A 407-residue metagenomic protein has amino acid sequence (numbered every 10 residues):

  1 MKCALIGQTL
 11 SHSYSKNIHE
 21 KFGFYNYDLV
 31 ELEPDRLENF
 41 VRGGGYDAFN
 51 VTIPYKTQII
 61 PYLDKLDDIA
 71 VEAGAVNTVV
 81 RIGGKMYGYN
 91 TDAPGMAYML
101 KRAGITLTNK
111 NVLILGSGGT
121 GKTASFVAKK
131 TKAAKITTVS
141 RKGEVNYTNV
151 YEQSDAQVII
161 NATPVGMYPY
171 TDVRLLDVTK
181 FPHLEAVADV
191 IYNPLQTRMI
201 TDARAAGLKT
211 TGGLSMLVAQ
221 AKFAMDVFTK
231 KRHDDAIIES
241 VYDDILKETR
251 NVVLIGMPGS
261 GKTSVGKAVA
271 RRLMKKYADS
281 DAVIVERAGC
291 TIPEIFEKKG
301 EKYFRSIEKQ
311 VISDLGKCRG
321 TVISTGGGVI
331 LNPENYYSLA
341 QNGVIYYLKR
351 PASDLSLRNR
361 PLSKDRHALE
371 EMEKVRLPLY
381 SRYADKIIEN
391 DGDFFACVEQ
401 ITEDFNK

Functional and structural regions predicted by a protein language model:
K2-A103, P194-Q196, I200-D202, A206-K209 (+1 more regions): Phosphate/diphosphate ligand-binding glycine-rich loop within oxidoreductases
G7, G88-A93, L100, I105 (+2 more regions): Glycine-rich adenosine-cofactor-binding loop
T131-Y147, D281-R287: NAD(P)-binding Rossmann-fold cofactor-contacting core
V145-T211, V329-N335: Rossmann-like adenosine-cofactor binding region
V190-R250, N390: Adenosine-phosphate binding glycine-rich loop
E239-K247, A268, R272, V344 (+1 more regions): NTP-dependent small-molecule kinase module
D279-Y337: ATP-dependent small-molecule kinase phosphotransfer cores that center on conserved nucleotide phosphate-binding segments
N342-L379, K386: A glycine- and Lys/Arg-enriched "phosphate-lid" helix/loop adjacent to the NTP-binding pocket of small-molecule kinases
